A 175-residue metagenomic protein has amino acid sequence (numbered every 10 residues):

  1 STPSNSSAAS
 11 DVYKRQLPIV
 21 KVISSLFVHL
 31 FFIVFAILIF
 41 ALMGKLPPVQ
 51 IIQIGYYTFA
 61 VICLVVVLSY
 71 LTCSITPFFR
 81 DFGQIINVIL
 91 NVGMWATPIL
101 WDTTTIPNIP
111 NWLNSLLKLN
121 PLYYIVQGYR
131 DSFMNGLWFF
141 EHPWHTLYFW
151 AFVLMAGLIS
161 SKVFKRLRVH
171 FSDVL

Functional and structural regions predicted by a protein language model:
S1-A9, Y13: Single conserved hydrophobic/aromatic residue that forms the stacking wall/gate of nucleotide- or nucleobase-binding
K14, I19-I89, H142-F164: Alpha-helical transmembrane segments and their short interhelical loops
K14, M94-W95, L117: Hydrophobic alpha-helical transmembrane segments of integral membrane proteins, especially lipid-exposed positions
I19-I23, I75, F82-I85, I89 (+2 more regions): Hydrophobic alpha-helical segments of integral membrane proteins, encompassing both true transmembrane helices
Y56-Y57, W95, Y129: Tryptophan-centric aromatic hotspots in well-structured domains and transmembrane helices
N87-T97: Small-residue-rich segments of transmembrane alpha-helices in multi-pass membrane proteins, especially helix faces
P98-M155: Membrane-interfacial helix-loop-helix junctions in multi-pass membrane proteins
K165-L175: Short cytosolic juxtamembrane segments of multi-pass membrane proteins
